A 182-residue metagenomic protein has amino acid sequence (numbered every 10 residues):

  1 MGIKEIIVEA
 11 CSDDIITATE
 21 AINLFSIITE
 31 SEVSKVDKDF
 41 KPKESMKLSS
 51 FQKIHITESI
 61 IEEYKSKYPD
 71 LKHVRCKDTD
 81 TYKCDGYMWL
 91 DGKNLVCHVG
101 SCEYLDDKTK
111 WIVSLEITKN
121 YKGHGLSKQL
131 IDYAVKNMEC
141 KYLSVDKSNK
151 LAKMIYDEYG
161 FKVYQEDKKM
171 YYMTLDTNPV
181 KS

Functional and structural regions predicted by a protein language model:
V8, S34-E62, H73, V180-S182: Conserved N-terminal entry element of GNAT/NAT acetyltransferase domains
S12-T19: Charged, low-complexity interaction regions
K41, K162, D167-S182: Terminal substrate-recognition subdomain of acyl/acetyltransferases
S49-S114, T118-K119, I131: Acetyl-CoA-dependent GNAT
T118-N120, H124, K147-S148: Active-site acidic-Proline motif in GNAT/NAT acetyltransferases
Y121, G125-Y133: Conserved acetyl-CoA pyrophosphate-binding loop and the N-cap/start of the following alpha-helix in GNAT-like
K128, S148-E166: Conserved active-site alpha-helix within GNAT-family acetyltransferase domains
L143-M154, K169-L175: Conserved beta-strand-loop-alpha-helix junction that forms the acyl-donor binding cleft
